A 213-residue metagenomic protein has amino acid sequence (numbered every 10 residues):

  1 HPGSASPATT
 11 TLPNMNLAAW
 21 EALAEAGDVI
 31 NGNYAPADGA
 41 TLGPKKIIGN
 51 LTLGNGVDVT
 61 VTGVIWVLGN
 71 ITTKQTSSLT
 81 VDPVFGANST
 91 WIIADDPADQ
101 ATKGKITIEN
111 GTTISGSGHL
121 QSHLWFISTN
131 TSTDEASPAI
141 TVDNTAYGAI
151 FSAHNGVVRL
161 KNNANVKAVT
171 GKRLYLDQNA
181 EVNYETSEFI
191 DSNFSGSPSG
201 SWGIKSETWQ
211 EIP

Functional and structural regions predicted by a protein language model:
H1-A35: Beta-strand-rich assembly/attachment modules of structural machines
L12-N14, V84, G118-H119, S195 (+1 more regions): Intrinsically disordered, low-complexity regions enriched in Ser/Pro/Gly/Gln/His and often acidic
E21-Y184: Long, polar low-complexity repeats
N179-G200: Low-complexity, intrinsically disordered Gly/Pro/Thr-rich segments
P198-P213: Short, low-complexity, Pro/Ser/Thr/Gly-rich segments in the mature regions of secreted, periplasmic
